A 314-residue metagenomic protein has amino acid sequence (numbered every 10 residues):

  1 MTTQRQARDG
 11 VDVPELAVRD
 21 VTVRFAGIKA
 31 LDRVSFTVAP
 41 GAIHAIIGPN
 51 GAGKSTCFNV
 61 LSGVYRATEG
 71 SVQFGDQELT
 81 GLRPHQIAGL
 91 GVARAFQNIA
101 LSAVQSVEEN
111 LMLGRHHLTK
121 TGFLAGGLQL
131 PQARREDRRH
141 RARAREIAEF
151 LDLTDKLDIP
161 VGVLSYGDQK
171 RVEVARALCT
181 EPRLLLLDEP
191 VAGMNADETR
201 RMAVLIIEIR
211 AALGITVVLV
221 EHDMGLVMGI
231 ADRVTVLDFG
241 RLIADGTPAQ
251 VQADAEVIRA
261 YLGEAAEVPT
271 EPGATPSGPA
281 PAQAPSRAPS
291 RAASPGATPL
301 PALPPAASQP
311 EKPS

Functional and structural regions predicted by a protein language model:
T2-A282, R287, R291, L300-L303 (+1 more regions): Glycine-rich phosphate-binding loops of nucleotide-dependent enzymes
